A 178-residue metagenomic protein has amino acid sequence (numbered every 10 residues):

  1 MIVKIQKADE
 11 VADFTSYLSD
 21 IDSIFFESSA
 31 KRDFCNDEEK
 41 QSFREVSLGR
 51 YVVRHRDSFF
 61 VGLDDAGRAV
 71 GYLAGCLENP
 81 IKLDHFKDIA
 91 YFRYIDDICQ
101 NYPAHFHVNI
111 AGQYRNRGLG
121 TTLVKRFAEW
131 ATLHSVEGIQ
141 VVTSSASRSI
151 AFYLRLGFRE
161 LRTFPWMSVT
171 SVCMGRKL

Functional and structural regions predicted by a protein language model:
M1-S16, E27: Conserved N-terminal entry element of GNAT/NAT acetyltransferase domains
S19-E38, R50-Y51: Helix-loop element at the rim of GNAT/NAT acetyltransferase active sites that forms part of the acceptor-substrate
N36-F60, D64-D65, A74: Active-site rim helix/loop that mediates acceptor-substrate recognition in acyltransferases
A74-V108: Conserved acyl-donor/pantetheine-binding loop and adjacent beta-alpha core of acyl/acetyltransferases and related
E78-P80, Q140-T143, L154, R159-C173: Conserved catalytic-core motifs of GNAT/GCN5-like acyltransferases
Y102-A104, V108, A131-S145: Conserved GNAT acetyl-CoA-binding A-motif
H107, N116-E129, L154-R155: Conserved acetyl-CoA-binding loop-helix of GNAT-fold acetyltransferases
T121, L133, A146-R162: Conserved active-site alpha-helix within GNAT-family acetyltransferase domains
